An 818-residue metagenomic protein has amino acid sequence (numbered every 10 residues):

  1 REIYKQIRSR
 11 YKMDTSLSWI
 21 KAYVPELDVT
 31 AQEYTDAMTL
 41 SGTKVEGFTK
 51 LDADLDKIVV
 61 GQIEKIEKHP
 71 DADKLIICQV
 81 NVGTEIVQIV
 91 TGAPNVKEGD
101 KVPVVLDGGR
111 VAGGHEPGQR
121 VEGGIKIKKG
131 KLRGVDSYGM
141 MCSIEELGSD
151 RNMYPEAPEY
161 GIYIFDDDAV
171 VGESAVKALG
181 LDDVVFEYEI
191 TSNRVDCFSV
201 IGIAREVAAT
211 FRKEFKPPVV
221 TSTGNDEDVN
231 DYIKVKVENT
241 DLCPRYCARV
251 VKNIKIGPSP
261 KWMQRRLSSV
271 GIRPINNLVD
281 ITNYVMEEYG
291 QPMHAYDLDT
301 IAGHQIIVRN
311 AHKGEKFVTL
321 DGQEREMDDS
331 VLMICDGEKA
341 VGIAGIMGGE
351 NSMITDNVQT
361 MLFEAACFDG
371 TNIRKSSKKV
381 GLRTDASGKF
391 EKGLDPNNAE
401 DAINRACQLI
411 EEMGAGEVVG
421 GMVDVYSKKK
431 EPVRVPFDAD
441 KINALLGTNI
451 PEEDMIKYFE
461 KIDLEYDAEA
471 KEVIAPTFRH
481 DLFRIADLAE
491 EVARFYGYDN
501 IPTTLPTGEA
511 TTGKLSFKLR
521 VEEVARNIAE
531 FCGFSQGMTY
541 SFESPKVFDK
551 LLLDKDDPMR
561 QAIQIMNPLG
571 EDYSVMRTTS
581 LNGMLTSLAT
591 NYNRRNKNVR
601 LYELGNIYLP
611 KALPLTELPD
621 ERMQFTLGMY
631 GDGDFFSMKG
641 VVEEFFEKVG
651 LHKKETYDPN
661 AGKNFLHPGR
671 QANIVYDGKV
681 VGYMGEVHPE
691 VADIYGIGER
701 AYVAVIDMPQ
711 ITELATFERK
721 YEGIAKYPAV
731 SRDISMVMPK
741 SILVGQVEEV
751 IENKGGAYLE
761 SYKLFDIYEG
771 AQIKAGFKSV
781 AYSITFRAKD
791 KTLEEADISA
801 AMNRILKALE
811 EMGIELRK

Functional and structural regions predicted by a protein language model:
R8, K12-E227, L362, G381 (+4 more regions): Phosphate-backbone binding interfaces of nucleic-acid-interacting proteins
S16-L17, D36, I76, F215-E315: Glycine/proline-enriched, intrinsically flexible loops and inter-domain linkers
D52-D56, G224-N225, A510-L515, T539-P558 (+2 more regions): Beta-rich nucleic-acid/ligand-interaction surfaces
V60-V90, V171, N276, T282-N351: Conserved mixed alpha/beta core segments that line enzyme active sites in large multi-domain catalysts
R133-C142, E146-G148, N152, A157-Y163 (+6 more regions): Mobile "lid/hinge" segments at catalytic clefts and subdomain interfaces of large enzymes
G202, V435-K597, R732, T785-R787 (+1 more regions): Extended, well-folded interaction surfaces typified by the phenylalanyl-tRNA synthetase beta subunit core
F211-V237, G414-I442: Terminal amphipathic helices with adjacent charged low-complexity linkers/tails
K461-L464, K611-L615, D620-E621, T626 (+1 more regions): A carboxyl-terminal module marker
